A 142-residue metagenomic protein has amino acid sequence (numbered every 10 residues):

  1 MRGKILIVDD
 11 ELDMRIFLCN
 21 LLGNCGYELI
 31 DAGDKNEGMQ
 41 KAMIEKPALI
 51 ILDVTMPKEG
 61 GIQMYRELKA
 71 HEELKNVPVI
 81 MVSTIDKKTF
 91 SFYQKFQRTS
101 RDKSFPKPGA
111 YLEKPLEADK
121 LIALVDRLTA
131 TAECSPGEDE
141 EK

Functional and structural regions predicted by a protein language model:
V8-D9, A32, I50: Conserved sequence signature across two-component system core domains
R15, P57, K75, K87: The feature encodes the CheY-like receiver
I16-N24: Charged docking surfaces used in two-component/phosphorelay signaling
G26-G33, K41: Short hydrophobic/Thr-rich beta-strand motif most characteristic of the beta2 strand and flanking loop of CheY-like
D34-E37, G60-R66: Acidic catalytic/metal-coordinating carboxylates
E45-I51: Active-site beta3 strand of CheY-like receiver
D53, S83: Active-site residues of response regulator receiver
Q63, I85-L112, D119, A123 (+1 more regions): Alpha4 helix (beta4-alpha4-beta5 surface) of REC/receiver domains from two-component response regulators
